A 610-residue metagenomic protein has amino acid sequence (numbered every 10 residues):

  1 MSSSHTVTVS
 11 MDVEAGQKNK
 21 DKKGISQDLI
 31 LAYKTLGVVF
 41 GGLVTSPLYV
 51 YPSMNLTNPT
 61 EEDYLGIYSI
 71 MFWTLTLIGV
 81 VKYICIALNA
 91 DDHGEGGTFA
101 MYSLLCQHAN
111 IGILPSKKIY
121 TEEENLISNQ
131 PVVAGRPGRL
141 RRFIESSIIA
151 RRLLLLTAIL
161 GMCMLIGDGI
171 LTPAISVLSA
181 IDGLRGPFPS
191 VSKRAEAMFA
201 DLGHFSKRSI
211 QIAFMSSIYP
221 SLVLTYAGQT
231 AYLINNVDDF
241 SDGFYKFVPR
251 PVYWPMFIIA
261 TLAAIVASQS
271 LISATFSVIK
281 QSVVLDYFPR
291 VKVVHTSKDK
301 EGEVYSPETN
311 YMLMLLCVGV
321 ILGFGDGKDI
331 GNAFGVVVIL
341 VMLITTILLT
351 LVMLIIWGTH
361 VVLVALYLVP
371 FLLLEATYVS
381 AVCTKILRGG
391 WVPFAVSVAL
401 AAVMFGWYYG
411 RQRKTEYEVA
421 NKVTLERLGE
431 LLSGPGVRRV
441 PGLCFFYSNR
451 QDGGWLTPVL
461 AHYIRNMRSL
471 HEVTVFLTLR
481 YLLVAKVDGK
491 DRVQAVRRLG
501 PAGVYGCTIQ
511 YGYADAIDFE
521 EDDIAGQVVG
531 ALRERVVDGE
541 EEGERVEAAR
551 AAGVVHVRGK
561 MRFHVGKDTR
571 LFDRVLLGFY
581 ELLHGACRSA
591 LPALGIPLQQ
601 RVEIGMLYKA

Functional and structural regions predicted by a protein language model:
M1-A610: The structured alpha-helical core of multi-pass membrane proteins
